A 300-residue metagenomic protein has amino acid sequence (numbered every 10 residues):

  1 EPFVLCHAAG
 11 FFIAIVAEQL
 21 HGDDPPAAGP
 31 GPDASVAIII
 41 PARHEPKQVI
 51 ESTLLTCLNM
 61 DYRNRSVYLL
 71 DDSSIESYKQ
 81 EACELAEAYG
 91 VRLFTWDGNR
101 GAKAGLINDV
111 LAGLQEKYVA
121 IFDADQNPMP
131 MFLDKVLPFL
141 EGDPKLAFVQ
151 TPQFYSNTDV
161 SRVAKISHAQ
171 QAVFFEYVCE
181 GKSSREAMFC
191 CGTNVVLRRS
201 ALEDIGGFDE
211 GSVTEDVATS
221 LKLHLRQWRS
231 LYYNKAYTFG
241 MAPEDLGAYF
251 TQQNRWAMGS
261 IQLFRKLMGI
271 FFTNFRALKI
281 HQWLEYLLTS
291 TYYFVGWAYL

Functional and structural regions predicted by a protein language model:
E1-P32, A86, E285-L300: N-terminal membrane-anchoring/stem segments of glycan-assembly enzymes
A34-A37, S66, A218: Cell-envelope/extracellular polymer assembly enzymes that use nucleotide-activated donors
A37-E45, M60, F139: A conserved hydrophobic helix/loop-capping motif in glycosyltransferases and polysaccharide synthases
L55-N64: Short, acidic, metal-binding catalytic loop of nucleotide-sugar glycosyltransferases
D71-A82, G98-N99: A conserved acidic beta->alpha catalytic loop
E87, F94-Y118, P130-V213, H224-L225 (+2 more regions): Long helical/loop segments within the catalytic core of UDP-sugar-dependent glycosyltransferases, especially the large
G211, S220-F239: Catalytic donor-sugar/metal-binding loop of nucleotide-sugar-dependent glycosyltransferases
